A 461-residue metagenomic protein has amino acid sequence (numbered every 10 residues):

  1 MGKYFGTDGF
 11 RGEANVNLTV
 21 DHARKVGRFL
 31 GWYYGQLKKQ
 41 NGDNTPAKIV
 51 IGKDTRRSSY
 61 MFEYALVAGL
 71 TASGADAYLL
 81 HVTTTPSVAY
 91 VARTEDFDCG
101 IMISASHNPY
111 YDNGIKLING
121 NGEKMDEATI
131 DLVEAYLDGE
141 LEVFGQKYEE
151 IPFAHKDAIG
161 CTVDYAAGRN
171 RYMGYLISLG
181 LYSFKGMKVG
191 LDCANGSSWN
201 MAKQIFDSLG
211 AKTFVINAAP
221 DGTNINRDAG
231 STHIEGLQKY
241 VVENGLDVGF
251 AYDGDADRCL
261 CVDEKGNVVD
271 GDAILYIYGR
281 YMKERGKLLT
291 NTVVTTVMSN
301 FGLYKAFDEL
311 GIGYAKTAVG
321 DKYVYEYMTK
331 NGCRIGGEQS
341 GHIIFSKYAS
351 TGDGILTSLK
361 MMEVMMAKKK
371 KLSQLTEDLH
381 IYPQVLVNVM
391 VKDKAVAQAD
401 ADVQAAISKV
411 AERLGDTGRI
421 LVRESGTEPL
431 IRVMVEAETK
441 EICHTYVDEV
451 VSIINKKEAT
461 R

Functional and structural regions predicted by a protein language model:
M1-A68, A72-S73, T162-V189, A395-A399: An N-terminal, well-structured beta->alpha segment
F5-G6, I51, A77-V82, M102-I103 (+7 more regions): General beta-strand structural signal in soluble alpha/beta enzymes
D8, I51, V88, I101 (+11 more regions): Buried hydrophobic positions in well-ordered alpha/beta secondary-structure cores of metabolic enzymes
E13, N113-V242: Gly/Ser/Thr-enriched, mixed-charge loops and adjacent short helices that form phosphate/oxyanion-binding elements
Q40, K48-D112, Q204-V262: N-terminal small/polar loop signature for handling phosphorylated ligands or for N-terminal nucleophile
L80, D131-M173, S178, E264-G337 (+1 more regions): Proline/glycine-rich low-complexity loops and linkers
K124-D126, V215, N267-G286, G354-V364 (+1 more regions): Gly/Ser/Thr-rich active-site loops/lids in small-molecule metabolic enzymes that frequently grip phosphoryl groups
V248, R285-R461: Phosphate-binding and adjacent anionic-ligand microenvironments
